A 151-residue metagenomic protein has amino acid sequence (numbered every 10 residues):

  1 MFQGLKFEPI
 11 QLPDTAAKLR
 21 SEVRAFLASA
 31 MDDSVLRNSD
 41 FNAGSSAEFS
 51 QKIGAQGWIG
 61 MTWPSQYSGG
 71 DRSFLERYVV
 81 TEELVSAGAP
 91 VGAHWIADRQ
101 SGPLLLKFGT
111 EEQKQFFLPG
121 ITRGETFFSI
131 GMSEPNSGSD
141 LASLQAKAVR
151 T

Functional and structural regions predicted by a protein language model:
M1-H94, E112-F116, G120-R123: Amphipathic, small/basic residue-rich leader segments at the start of a protein or domain
F7, R99-Q100, F127: Short, solvent-exposed beta-strand edge segments and adjacent coil->beta transition regions
Q51, T81-E82, P103-L106, F128: A cross-family signal for key residues in well-ordered alpha-helices that form functional helical elements
Q66, A97, E134: Residue-level "edge-of-site" marker
G69-G70, A89, E112-T151: Glycine-rich, Trp-frequent "lid" loop and neighboring beta-strands that shape and gate the flavin cofactor pocket
L84, F108-T110, T151: Short loop segments at secondary-structure junctions
G92-E112, G138: N-terminal glycine-rich flavin-associated loop
